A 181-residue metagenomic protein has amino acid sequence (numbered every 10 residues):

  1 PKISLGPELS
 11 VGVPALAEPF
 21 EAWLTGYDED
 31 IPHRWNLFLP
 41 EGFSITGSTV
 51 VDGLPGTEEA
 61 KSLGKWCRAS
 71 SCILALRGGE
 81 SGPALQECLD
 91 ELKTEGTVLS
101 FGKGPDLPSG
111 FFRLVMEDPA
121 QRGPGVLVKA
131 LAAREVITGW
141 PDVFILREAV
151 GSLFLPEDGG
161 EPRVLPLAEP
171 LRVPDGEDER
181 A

Functional and structural regions predicted by a protein language model:
P1-T25: Short, charge-patterned binding micro-sites
K2-S4, A84-A181: Core RNA-modification/binding signature centered on pseudouridine synthases
G6-V11, I31-R34, E58-L63: Intrinsically disordered, low-complexity boundary segments flanking structured domains
G12-L16, K65-C67, L107-P108: Short, flexible turn/loop "capping" segments at secondary-structure junctions
A15, T25-E41: Unchanged
P19, S71, S109-R113: A generic structural signal for beta-strand entry/edge sites
F20, L37-D90: Internal, conserved structured core segments that host functional sites
A22-D28, L74-G79, L114-A120: Short beta-strand-to-loop capping motifs
